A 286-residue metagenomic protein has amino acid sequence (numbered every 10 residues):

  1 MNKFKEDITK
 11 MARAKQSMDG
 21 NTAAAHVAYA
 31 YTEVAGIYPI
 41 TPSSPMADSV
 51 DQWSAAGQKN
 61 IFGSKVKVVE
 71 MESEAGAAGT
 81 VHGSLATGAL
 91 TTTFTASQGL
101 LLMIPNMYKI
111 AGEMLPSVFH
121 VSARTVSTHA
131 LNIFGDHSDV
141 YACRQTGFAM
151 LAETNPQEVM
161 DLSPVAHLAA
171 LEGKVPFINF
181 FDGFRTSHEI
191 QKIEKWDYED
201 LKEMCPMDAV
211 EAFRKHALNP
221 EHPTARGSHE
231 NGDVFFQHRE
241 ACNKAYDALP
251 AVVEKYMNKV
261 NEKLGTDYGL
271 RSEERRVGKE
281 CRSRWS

Functional and structural regions predicted by a protein language model:
N2-A142, G147, P164, G183-F184: Thiamine diphosphate
A14, M18, G36, M71 (+7 more regions): Hydrophobic alpha-helical scaffolding
A23-A25, D267-S272: Generic recognition of flexible, low-complexity loop/linker segments
G36, I178-F180, R282: Structured core elements
P45, E158-D161, A251, K255: Generic recognition of stable, solvent-exposed alpha-helical segments in well-folded globular domains
F62, V66, F177-L270: Conformationally flexible catalytic loops at phosphate/diphosphate-handling active centers
I133-G183, K195, M207: Conserved thiamine diphosphate
E273-C281, W285: Conserved small/polar residues in nucleotide/adenosyl-binding loops
